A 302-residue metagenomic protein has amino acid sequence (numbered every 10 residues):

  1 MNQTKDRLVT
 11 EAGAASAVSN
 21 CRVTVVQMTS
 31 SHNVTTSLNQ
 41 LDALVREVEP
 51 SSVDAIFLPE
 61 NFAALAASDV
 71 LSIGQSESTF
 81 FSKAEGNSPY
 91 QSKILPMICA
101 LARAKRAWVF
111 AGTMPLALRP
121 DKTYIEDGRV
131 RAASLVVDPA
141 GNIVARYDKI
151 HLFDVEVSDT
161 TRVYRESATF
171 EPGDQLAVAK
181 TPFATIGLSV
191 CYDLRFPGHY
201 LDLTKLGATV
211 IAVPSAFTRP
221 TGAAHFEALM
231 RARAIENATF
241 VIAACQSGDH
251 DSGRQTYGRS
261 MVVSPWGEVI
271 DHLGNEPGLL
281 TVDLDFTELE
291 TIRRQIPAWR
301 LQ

Functional and structural regions predicted by a protein language model:
N2-A55, N61-A66: N-terminal, active-site-proximal structural segment of metallo-dependent hydrolase catalytic domains
T4, S19, R103-F110, G128-V130 (+4 more regions): Short, basic and Ser/Thr-rich N-terminal targeting/leader segments
A12-V23, V178-G187, V210: Beta-strand-turn-beta hairpins that frame and shape the catalytic cleft of phosphate-ester-processing enzymes
D42-A140, R146, F217-A232, E236: Cys-nucleophile CN-hydrolase/nitrilase-fold catalytic domain and related Cys-dependent amidase chemistry that acts on
G86-A111, T185, C191-L280: CN hydrolase (nitrilase-like) catalytic-core segments centered on the catalytic cysteine and neighboring Lys/Glu
A111-G112, A132-V136, A177-A179, S260-V262 (+1 more regions): Short beta-strand scaffold segments in enzyme catalytic cores
R119-L206, R219-T221, A228, R293-A298: Active-site catalytic loop in hydrolytic enzyme cores
T281-Q302: Short, basic/aromatic-enriched C-terminal tail that caps enzymatic domains
